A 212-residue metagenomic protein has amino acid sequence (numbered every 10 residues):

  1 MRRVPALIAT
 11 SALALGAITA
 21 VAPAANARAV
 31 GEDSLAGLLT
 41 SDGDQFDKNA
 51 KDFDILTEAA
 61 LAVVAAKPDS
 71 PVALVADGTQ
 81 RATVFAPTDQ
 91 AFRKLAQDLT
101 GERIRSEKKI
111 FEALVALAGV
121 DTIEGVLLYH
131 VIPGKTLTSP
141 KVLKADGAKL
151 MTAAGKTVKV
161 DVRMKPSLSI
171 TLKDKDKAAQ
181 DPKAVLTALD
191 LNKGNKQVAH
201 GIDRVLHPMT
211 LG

Functional and structural regions predicted by a protein language model:
R2-G212: Mature, structured domains of secreted/extracytosolic soluble proteins
